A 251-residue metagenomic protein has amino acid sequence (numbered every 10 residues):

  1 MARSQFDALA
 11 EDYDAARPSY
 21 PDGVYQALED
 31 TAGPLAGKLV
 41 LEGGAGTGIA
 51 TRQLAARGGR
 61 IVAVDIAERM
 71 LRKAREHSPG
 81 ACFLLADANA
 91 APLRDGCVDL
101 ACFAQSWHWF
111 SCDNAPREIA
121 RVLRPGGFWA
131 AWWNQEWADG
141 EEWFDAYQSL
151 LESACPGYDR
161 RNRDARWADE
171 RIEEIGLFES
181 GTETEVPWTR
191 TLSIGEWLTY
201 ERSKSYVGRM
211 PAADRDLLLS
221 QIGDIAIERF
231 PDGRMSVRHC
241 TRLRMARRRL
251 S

Functional and structural regions predicted by a protein language model:
M1-A36: Conserved class I S-adenosyl-L-methionine
G37-K38, G96: Nucleotide donor/acceptor-binding cores
L39-L41, T47-A90: Class I SAM-dependent methyltransferase SAM/SAH-binding core
N89-L100: A short acidic, Gly/Pro-enriched loop at the edge of an enzyme's catalytic core that lines a small-molecule cofactor
F103-A104, C112: A short beta-strand submotif of the Rossmann-like class I SAM-dependent methyltransferase core that lines
F110-I119: A short, conserved alpha-helix within the catalytic core of class I
A120-R190: Conserved catalytic/acceptor-binding region of the Class I
W167-S251: Conserved Class I S-adenosyl-L-methionine
